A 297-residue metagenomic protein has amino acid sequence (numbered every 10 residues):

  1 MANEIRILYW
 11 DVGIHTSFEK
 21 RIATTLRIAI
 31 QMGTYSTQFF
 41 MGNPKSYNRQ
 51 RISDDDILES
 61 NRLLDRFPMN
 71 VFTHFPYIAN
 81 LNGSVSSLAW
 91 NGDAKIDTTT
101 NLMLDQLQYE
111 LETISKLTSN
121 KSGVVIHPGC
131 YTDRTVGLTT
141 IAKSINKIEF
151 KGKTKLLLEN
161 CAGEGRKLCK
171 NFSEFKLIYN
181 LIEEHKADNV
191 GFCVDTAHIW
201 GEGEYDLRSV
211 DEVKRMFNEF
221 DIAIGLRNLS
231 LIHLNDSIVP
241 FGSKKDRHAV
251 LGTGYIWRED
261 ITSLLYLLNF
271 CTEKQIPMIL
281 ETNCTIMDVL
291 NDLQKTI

Functional and structural regions predicted by a protein language model:
M1-A79, S86-L104: N-terminal pre-domain/capping segments
L8-T16, Y35-F39, V71-F75, V124-I126 (+4 more regions): Hydrophobic faces of well-ordered beta-strands that scaffold small-molecule active sites in alpha/beta enzyme cores
G13-E19, G42-P44, P76-N80, G129-Y131 (+4 more regions): Active-site beta-loop-alpha junctions enriched in small/polar residues
I22, I57, T100-M103, L107 (+5 more regions): Aromatic/hydrophobic pocket-lining residues that form the small-molecule binding cavity in soluble enzyme cores
R27-G33, I52-T73, Q108-S119, I145-K153 (+3 more regions): Acidic (Asp/Glu)-rich catalytic clusters
Q50, S86, W90-T100, T135 (+2 more regions): Gly/Pro-rich active-site loop or hairpin
D65-F67, N80-G191: Active-site acidic/histidine proton-transfer and metal-coordination neighborhood in alpha/beta enzyme cores
I286-I297: C-terminal helical cap(s) of enzyme catalytic domains, especially alpha/beta-barrels
